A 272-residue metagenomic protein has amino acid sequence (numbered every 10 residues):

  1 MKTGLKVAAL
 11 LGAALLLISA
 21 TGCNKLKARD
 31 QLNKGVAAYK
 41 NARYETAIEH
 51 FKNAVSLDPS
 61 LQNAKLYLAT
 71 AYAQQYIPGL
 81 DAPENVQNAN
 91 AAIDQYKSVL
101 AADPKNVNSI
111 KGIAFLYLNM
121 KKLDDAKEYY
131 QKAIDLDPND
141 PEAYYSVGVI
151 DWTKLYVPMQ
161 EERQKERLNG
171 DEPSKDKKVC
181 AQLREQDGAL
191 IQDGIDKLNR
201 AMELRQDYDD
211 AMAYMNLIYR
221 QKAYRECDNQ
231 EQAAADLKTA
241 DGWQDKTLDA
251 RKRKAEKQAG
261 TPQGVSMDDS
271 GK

Functional and structural regions predicted by a protein language model:
G22-L26: Bacterial signal peptide processing site
A28, E45, A73-S98, N119 (+2 more regions): Short coil/linker segments at helix-helix boundaries
R29-Q75: Post-signal peptide N-terminal segment of mature Sec-exported envelope proteins
N53-A54, S98-V99, K132-A133, A201 (+1 more regions): Canonical positions in the second alpha-helix
